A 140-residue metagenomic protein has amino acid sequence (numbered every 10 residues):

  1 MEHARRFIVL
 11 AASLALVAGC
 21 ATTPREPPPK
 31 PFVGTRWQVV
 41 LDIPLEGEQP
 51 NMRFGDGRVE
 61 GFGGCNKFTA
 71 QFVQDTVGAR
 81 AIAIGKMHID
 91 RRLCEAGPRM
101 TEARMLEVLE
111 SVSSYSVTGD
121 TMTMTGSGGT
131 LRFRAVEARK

Functional and structural regions predicted by a protein language model:
E2-H3, V9, C20-K140: Lipid interaction determinants
